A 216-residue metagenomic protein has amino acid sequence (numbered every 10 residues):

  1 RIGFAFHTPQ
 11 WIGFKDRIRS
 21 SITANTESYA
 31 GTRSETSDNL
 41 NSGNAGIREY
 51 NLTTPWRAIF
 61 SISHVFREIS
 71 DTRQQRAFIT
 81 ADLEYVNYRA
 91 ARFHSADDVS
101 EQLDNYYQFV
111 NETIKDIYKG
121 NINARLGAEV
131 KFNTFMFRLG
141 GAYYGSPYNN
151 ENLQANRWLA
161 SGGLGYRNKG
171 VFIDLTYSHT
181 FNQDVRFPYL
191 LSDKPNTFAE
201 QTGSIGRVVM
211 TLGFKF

Functional and structural regions predicted by a protein language model:
R1-F216: Outer-membrane beta-barrel porins/channels
